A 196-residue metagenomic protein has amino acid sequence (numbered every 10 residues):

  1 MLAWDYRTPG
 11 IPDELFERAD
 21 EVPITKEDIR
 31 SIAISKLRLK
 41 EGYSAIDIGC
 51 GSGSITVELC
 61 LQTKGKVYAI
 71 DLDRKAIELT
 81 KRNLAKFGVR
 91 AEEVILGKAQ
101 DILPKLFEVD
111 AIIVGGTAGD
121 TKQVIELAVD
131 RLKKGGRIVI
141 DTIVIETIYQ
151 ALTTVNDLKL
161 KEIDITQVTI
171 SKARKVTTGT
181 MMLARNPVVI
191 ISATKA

Functional and structural regions predicted by a protein language model:
M1-E41, I46, L79-R82, K86 (+1 more regions): Class I SAM-dependent transferase core
Y43, G65, G136: Glycine-centered, small-residue-biased loops immediately flanking beta-strands in adenine/cofactor-binding cores
G49: Conserved S-adenosyl-L-methionine
S52-K64: Conserved SAM-binding loop of SAM-dependent methyltransferases across substrates and taxa, primarily the Class I
K66-D71: Conserved SAM-binding motif I beta-strand of class I
L72-E108: S-adenosyl-L-methionine
E108-G116: Short SAM/SAH-binding signature in class I
L127-R185, V189: C-terminal substrate-binding/active-site "lid" region of AdoMet-derived donor-dependent transferases
